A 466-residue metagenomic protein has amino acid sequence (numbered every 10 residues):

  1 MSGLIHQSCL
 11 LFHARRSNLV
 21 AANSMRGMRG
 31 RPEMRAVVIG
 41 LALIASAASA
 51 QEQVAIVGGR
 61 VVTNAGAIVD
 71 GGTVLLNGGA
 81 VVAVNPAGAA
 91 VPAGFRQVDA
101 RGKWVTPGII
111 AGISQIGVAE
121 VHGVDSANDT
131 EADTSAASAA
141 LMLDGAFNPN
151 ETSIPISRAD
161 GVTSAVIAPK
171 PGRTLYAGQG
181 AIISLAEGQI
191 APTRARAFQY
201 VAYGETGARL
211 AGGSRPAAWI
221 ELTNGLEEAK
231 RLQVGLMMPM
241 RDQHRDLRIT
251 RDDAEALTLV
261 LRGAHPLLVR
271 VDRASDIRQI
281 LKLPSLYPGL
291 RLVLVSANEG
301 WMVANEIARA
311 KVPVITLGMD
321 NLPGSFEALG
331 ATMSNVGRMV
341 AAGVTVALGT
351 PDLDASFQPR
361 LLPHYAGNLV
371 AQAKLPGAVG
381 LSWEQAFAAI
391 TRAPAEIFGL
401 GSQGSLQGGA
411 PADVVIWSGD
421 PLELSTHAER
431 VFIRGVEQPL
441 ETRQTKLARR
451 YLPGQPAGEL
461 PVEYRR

Functional and structural regions predicted by a protein language model:
A36-S46: Bacterial N-terminal signal peptides
A48-E52: Boundary at the C-terminal end of the N-terminal hydrophobic targeting segment
V54-I56, V91-D144, A159: Replace "His-x-His-based motif
G59-V62, D70-G71, G408-Y451: C-terminal cap of metal-dependent C-N hydrolases
V61, A65-T106: Histidine-rich, glycine-flanked metal-binding segment
V121, N128-T134, A139-A140, P266 (+5 more regions): His/Asp/Glu-enriched, well-ordered alpha-helical/loop segment that forms or immediately abuts the divalent-metal
F147, S153, R158-R291, H427 (+2 more regions): Polyanionic/metal-chelating signatures
